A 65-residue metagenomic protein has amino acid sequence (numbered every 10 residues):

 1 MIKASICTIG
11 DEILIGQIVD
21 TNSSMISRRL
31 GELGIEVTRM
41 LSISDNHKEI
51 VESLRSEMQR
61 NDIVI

Functional and structural regions predicted by a protein language model:
M1-V64: Non-catalytic beta/alpha edge segments that cap or flank active sites
